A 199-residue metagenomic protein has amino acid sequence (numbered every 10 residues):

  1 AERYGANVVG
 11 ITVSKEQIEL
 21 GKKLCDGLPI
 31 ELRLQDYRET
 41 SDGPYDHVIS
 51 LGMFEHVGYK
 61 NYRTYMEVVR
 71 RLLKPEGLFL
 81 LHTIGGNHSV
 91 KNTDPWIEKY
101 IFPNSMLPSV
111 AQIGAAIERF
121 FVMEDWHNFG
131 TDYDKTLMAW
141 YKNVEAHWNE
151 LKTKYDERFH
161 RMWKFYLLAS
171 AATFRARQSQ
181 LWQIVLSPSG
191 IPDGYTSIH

Functional and structural regions predicted by a protein language model:
A1-G5: Conserved SAM-binding loop of SAM-dependent methyltransferases across substrates and taxa, primarily the Class I
A6-T12: Conserved SAM-binding motif I beta-strand of class I
G21-K22: Conserved SAM-binding loop
D26-E39: Conserved SAM-binding strand-loop segment of SAM-dependent methyltransferases
R38-V48: A short acidic, Gly/Pro-enriched loop at the edge of an enzyme's catalytic core that lines a small-molecule cofactor
I49-F54: A conserved beta-strand element that flanks and buttresses the S-adenosyl-L-methionine
R63-L78: A short glycine-rich, Lys/Arg-flanked "PGG" loop and its adjoining helix->strand segment in the class I
I84-G194, I198-H199: Substrate-binding/catalytic lobe of Class I Rossmann-like enzymes that use SAM or dcSAM, i.e., the mid-to-C-terminal
